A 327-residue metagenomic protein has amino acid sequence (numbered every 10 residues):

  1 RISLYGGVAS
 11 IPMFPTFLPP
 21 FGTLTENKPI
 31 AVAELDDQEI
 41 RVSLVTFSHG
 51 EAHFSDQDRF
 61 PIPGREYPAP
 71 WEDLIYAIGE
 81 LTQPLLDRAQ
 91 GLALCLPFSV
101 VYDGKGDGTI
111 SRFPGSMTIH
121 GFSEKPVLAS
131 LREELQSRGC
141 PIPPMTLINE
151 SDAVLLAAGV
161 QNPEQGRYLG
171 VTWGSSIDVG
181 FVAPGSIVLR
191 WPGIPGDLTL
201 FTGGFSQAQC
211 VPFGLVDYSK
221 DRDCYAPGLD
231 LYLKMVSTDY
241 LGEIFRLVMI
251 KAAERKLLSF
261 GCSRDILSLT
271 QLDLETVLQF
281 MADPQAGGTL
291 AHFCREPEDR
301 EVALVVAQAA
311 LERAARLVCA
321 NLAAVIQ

Functional and structural regions predicted by a protein language model:
R1-G91, Q136, V160-Q161, D217-Q327: ATP-binding/phosphotransfer module of carbohydrate and carboxylate kinases, centering on a glycine-rich
K28-E34, G91-A93, P144-T146, Y168-T172 (+1 more regions): Short glycine-aspartate micro-motif
I40-R41, G50-A52, V101-D103, D107-S111 (+2 more regions): Eukaryotic short linear interaction motifs
A52, G115-F122, L156-I244, I250: Glycine-rich phosphate-binding loop of actin/hexokinase-like ATP-binding domains
R59-Y76, V100-L169, P192-G214: Glycine-rich phosphate-binding loop and adjoining helix at the ATP-binding site of ATP-dependent phosphoryl-transfer
C95-S99: Short loop/turn motifs enriched for small/polar and acidic residues
R132-E134, I187-L189, V277: Intrinsically disordered, low-complexity boundary segments flanking structured domains
